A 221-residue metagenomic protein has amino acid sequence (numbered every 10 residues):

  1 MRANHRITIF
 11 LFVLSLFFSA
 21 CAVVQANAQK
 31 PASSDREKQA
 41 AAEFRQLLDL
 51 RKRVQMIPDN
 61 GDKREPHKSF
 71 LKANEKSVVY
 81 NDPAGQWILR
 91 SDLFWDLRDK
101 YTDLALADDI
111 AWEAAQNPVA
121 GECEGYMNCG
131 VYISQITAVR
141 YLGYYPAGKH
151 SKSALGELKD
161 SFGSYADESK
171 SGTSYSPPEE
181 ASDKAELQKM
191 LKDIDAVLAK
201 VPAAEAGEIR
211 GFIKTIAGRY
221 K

Functional and structural regions predicted by a protein language model:
R2-F12: Bacterial N-terminal signal peptides that target proteins for export
H5-R6, A20-A22: Gram-positive Sec-dependent secretion signals
F10-A20: Bacterial N-terminal signal peptides
C21-K221: Acidic, polar-rich low-complexity tracts and alpha-helical solenoid repeat scaffolds
